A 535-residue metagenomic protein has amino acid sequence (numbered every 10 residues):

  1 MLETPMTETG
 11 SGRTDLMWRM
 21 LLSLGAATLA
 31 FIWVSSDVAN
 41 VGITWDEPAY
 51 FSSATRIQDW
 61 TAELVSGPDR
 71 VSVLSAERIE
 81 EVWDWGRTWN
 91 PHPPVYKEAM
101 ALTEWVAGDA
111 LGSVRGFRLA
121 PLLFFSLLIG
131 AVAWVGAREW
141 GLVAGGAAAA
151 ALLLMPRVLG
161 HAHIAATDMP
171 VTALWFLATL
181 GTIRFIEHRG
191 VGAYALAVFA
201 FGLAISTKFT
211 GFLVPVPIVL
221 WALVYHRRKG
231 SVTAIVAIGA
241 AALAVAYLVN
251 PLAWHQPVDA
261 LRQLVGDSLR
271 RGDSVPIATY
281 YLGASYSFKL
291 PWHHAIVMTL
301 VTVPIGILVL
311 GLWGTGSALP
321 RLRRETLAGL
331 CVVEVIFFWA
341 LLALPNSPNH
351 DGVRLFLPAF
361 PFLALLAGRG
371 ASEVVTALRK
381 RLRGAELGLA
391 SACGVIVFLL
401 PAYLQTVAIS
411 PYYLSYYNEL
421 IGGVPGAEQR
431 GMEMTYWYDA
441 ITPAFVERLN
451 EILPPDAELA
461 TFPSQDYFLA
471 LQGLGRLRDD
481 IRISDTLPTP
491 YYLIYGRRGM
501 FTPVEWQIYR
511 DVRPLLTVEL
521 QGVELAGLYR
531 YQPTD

Functional and structural regions predicted by a protein language model:
M1-W33, L127-G130, A137, V143 (+2 more regions): Start-transfer (signal-anchor) and selected internal transmembrane alpha helices of multi-pass inner/ER membrane
M6, E139, A178-Y194, A204: Membrane-interface transmembrane helices that cradle and orient dolichyl/undecaprenyl
R19, L24, V132-L154, E187 (+5 more regions): Transmembrane-helix signature of polytopic, membrane-embedded enzymes that assemble or transfer cell-envelope glycans
S35-V41, P251-H255, A260-R271, L342 (+2 more regions): Catalytic lumenal/periplasmic loop and adjoining terminal transmembrane helix of membrane glycan-assembly enzymes
W45, F117-F124, V143-L154, V158-L177 (+3 more regions): Multi-pass, polyprenyl lipid-linked donor-dependent membrane glycosyltransferases
Y50-L64, W89-H92, E98, L203 (+6 more regions): Transmembrane-lumen/periplasm boundary regions of multi-pass, lipid-linked membrane glycan transferases
L119-E139, L177, G181: Transmembrane-helix motifs of polytopic, lipid-linked glycan transferases
D168-V171, A204, L213, V297-L310 (+1 more regions): Hydrophobic/aromatic-rich transmembrane helices and adjacent perimembrane loops
